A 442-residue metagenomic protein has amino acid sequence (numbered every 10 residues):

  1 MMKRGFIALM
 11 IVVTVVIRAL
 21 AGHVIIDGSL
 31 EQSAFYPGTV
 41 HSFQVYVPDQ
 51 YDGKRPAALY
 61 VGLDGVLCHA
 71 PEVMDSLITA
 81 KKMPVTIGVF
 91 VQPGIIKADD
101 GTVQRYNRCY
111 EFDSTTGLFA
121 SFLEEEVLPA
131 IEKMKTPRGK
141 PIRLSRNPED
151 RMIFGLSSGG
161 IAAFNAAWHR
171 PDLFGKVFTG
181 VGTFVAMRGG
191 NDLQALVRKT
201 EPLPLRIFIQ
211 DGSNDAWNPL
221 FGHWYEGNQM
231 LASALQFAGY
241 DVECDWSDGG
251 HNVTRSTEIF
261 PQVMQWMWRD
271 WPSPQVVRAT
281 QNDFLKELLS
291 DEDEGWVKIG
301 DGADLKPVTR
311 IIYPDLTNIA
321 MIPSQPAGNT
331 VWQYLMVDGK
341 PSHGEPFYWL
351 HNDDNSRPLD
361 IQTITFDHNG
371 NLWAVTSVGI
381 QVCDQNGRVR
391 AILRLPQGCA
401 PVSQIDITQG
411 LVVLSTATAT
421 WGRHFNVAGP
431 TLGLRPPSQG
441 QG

Functional and structural regions predicted by a protein language model:
A8-R18: Bacterial N-terminal signal peptides
A21-T280: Non-catalytic cap/lid and distal C-terminal segments of serine-dependent acyl enzymes
A279-D301: Blade/loop signatures of beta-propeller domains
W296-M321, H351-N371, V375, G398-L411 (+1 more regions): Beta-rich, blade/repeat-based domains predominating in secreted/periplasmic proteins but also intracellular
I299-G300, S342-W349, A391-L395, G433-G440: Beta-propeller fold detector
Q325-P326, S377, A417-A419: Short loop/turn segments immediately following the C-termini of beta-strands
N329-V331, I380-V382, T420-W421: Structural signal for beta-propeller blades
Q333-K340, H424-L434: Short loop/turn segments immediately following beta-strands, especially the blade-tip and inter-blade linker loops
